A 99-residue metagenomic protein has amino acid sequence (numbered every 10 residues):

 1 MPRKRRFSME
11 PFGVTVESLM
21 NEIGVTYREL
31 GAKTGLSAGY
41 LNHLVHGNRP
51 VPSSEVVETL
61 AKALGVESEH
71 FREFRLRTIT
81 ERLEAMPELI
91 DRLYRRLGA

Functional and structural regions predicted by a protein language model:
M1-V25: A short, Lys/Arg-rich alpha-helix, primarily the initiator
E17, R28, E58: Residues within the helices of the helix-turn-helix
M20, G31, A61: The alpha-helix within a helix-turn-helix
R28, G39, E69: Key DNA-contact positions within bacterial/archaeal DNA-binding proteins
G35-V51, F74-R77: Recognition helix of helix-turn-helix/homeodomain-like DNA-binding domains that insert into the DNA major groove
E55-H70: DNA major-groove recognition helix of helix-turn-helix/homeodomain DNA-binding modules
R72-A99: Short, charged recognition helix plus adjacent turn of helix-turn-helix-like nucleic-acid-binding domains
